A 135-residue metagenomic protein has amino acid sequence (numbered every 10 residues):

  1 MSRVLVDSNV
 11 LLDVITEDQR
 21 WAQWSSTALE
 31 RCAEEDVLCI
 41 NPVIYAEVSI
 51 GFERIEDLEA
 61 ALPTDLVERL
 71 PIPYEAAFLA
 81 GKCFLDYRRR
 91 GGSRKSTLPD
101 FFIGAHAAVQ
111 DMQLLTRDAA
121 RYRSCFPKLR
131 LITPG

Functional and structural regions predicted by a protein language model:
M1-I40, I50-A61, I132: Short, well-structured N-terminal submotif of metal-dependent ribonuclease cores
R3, E30, G104-G135: Acidic, PIN/NYN-like endoribonuclease modules and their adjacent C-terminal/linker elements
V4, V37-C39, L66-P71, Q113: Short loop->beta-strand "edge-of-pocket" segments that line small-molecule binding or catalytic clefts across diverse
D7, I40-N41, S96-T97, D118-A119 (+1 more regions): Histidine- and aromatic-rich ligand-binding microenvironments
V10, I44, A76, F102-I103 (+1 more regions): Alpha-helix capping/helix-boundary segments
I15-D18, E47, R90-R94: Short, flexible loop segments at the rims of nucleotide/cofactor-binding pockets, characterized by
E53-E75: Active-site-proximal, substrate-binding regions of enzyme catalytic domains and RNA-binding/basic surfaces
E68-R117: Active-site neighborhoods of divalent-metal-dependent phosphate/nucleic-acid chemistry enzymes
